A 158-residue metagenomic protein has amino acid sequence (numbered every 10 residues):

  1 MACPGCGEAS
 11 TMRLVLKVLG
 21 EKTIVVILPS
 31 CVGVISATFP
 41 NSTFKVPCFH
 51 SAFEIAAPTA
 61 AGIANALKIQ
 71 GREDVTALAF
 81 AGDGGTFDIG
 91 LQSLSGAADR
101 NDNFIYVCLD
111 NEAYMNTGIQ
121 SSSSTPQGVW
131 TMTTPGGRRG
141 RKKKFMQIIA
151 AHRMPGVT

Functional and structural regions predicted by a protein language model:
M1-A52: Active-site diphosphate/adenylate-binding microenvironment
A2, A79-F80, G156-T158: Short catalytic-loop micro-motif centered on adjacent basic/acidic residues
C6-E8, L28-C31, I55, A81-D83 (+2 more regions): Fold-independent oxyanion-binding glycine-rich loops and adjacent beta-strand/coil segments at enzyme active sites
C6-S10, E54-P58, Q92, G140-K144 (+1 more regions): Conserved active-site and cofactor/substrate-binding residues in soluble primary-metabolism enzymes
L14-K17, G96, I148: Hydrophobic/aromatic ligand-binding patch that stacks against planar heteroaromatic rings of cofactors or nucleotides
V18, K22, A66-I69, H152-P155: Change "in soluble alpha/beta enzymes" to "in soluble alpha/beta proteins
S36-M115: Thiamine diphosphate
R72-E73, S122-T158: Conserved thiamine diphosphate
